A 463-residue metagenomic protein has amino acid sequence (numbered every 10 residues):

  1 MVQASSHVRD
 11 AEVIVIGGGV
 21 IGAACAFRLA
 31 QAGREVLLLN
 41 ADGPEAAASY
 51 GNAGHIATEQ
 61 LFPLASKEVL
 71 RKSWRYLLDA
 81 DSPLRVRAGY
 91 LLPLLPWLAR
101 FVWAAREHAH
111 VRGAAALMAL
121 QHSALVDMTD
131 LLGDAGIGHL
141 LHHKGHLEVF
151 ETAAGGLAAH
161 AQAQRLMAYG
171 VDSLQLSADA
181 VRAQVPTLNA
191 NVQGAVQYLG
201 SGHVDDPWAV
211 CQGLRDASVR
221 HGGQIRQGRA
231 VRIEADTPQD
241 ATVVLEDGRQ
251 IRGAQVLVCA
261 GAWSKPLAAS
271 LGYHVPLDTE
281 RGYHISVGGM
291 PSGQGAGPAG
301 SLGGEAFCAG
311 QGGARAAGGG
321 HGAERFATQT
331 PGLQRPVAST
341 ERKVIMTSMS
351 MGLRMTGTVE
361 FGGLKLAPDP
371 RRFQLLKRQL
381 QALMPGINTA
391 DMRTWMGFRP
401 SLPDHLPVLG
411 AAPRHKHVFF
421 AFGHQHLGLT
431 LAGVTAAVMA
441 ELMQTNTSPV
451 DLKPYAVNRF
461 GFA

Functional and structural regions predicted by a protein language model:
H7, Q175, L188, A241 (+1 more regions): C-terminal lid/capping helical subdomain adjacent to the catalytic/cofactor pocket in oxidative enzymes
A11-L38: N-terminal Rossmann-like FAD-binding beta1-loop-alpha1 element of flavoenzymes
Q31-G51: Glycine-rich FAD pyrophosphate-binding loop
N52-H55, Q60, L64-A104, R232-A235 (+2 more regions): Active-site substrate-recognition segment that forms the wall of the catalytic cavity or substrate channel
A53-S177: Dinucleotide-binding Rossmann-like beta1-alpha1 core, especially the glycine-rich loop that anchors the ADP
R112-L125, E148-A158, A183-Q184, V196-D216 (+2 more regions): Short beta-strand to alpha-helix junction loop
L157-Y169, L188-D247, I251-Q255: Helical element adjacent to the flavin cofactor pocket in flavoenzyme catalytic cores
